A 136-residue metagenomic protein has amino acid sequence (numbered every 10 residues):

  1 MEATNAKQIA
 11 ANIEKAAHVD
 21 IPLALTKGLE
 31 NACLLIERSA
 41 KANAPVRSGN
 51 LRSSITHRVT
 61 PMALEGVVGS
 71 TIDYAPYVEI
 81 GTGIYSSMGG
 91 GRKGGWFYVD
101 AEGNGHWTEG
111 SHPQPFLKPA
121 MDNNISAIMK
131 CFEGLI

Functional and structural regions predicted by a protein language model:
M1-A75, Y85-I136: Short, Lys/Arg-rich flexible segments
